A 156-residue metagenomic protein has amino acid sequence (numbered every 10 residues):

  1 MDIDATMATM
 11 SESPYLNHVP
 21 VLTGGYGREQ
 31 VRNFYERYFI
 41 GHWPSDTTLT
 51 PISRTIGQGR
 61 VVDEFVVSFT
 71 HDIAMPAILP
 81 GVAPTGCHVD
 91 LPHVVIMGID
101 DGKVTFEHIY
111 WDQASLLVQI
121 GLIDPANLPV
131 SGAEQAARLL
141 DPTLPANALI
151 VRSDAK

Functional and structural regions predicted by a protein language model:
M1-K156: C-terminal and inter-domain tail/linker signature
